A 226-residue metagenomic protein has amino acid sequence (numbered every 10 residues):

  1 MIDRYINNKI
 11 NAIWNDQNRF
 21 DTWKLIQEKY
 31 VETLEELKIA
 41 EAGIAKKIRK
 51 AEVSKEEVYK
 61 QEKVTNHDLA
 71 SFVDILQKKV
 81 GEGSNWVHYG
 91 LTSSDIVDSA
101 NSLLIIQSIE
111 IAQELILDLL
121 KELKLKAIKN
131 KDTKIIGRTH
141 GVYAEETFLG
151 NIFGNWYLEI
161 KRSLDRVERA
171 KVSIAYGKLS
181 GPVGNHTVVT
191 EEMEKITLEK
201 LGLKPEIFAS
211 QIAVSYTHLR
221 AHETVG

Functional and structural regions predicted by a protein language model:
M1-H186, T190-L198, P205: A helix-coil-helix interface module used to build multimeric assemblies and to scaffold catalytic/cofactor sites
I207-A209: A structural signal for small-residue-enriched, beta-sheet-centric alpha/beta enzyme cores and oligomeric scaffold folds
A213-V214: Cationic, amphipathic, low-complexity alpha-helical segments enriched in hydrophobics plus arginine/proline
H218-G226: Single conserved hydrophobic/aromatic residue that forms the stacking wall/gate of nucleotide- or nucleobase-binding
